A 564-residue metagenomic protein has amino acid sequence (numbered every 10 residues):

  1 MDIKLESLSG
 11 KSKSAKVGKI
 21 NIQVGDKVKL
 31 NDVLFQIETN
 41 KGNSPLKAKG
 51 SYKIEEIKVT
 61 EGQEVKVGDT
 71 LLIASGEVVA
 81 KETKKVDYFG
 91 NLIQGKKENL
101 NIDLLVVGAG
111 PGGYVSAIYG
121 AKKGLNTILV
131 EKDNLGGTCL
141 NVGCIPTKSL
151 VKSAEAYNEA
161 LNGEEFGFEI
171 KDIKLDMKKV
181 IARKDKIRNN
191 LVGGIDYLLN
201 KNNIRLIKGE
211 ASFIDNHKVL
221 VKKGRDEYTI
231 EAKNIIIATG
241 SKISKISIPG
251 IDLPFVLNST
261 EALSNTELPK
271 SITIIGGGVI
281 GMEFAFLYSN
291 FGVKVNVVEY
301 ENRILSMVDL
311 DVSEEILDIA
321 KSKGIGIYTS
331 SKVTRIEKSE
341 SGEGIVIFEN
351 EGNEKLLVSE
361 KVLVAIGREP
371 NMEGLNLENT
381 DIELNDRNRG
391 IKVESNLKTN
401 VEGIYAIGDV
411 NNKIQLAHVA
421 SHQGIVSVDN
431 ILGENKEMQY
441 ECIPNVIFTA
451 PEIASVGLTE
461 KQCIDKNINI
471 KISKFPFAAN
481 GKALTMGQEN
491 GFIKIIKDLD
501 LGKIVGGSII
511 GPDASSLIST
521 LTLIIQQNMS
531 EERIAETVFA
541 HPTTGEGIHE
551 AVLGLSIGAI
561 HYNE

Functional and structural regions predicted by a protein language model:
M1-Q36, P45, T83-F89, N99: Acidic, low-complexity mobile loops and tails
K66, Y88-I102, I118-L125, V130-L268 (+6 more regions): Glycine-rich flavin
K85-N91, C144, T239-K294, V298 (+3 more regions): Glycine-rich dinucleotide-binding loop and its adjacent helix/turn
G95-G110, L268-G278: Beta1/beta-strand and adjacent pyrophosphate-binding region of the FAD-binding site in flavoprotein oxidoreductases
L105-V107, A211, T229-G240, I274-I275 (+2 more regions): Short hydrophobic core segments
V107-G112, S116, A121-D133, T138 (+4 more regions): Flexible, glycine-rich terminal cap/loop adjacent to redox cofactors in electron-transfer oxidoreductases
K171, R205-K208, S212-R225, I230 (+1 more regions): A Rossmann-like FAD-binding core segment of flavoenzymes
D252-P269, L356-I431: FAD-site-proximal beta/loop scaffold in flavoenzymes
